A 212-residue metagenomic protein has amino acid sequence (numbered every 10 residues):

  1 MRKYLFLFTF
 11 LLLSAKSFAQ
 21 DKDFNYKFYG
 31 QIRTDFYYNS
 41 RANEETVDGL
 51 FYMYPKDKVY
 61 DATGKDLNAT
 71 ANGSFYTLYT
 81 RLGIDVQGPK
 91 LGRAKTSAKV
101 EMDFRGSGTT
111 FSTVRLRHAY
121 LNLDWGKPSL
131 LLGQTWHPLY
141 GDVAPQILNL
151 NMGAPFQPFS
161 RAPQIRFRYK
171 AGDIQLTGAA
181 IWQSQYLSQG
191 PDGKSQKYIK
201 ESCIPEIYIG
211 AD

Functional and structural regions predicted by a protein language model:
M1-D21: Bacterial Sec-dependent N-terminal signal peptides
K3, A15, F51, G153-F156: Short, intrinsically disordered/low-complexity patches at protein termini and at juxtamembrane boundaries
F10-L11, A180, Q189: Low-complexity, intrinsically disordered short segments enriched for Gly/Pro and polybasic residues
D21-D48, V59-Y186, E201-D212: Outer membrane beta-barrel
M53-V59: Perimembrane loop-to-helix junctions flanking transmembrane segments
A62-K65, P191-Q196: Flexible, solvent-exposed loop segments that connect beta-strands
